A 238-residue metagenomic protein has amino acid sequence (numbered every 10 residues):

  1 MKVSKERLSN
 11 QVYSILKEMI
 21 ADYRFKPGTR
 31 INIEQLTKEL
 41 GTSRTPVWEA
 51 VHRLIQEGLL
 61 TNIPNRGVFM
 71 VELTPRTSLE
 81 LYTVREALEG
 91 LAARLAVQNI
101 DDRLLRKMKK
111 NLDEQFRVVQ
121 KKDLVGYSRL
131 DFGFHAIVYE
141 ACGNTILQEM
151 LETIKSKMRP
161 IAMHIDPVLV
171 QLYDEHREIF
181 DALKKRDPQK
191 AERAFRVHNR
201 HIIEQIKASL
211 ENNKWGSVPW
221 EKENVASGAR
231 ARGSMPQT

Functional and structural regions predicted by a protein language model:
M1-Q98, R103-L104, I203, K207-T238: Short linear motifs at protein or domain termini
T29, N62-I63, D131, Q171-Y173: Short, flexible turn/loop "capping" segments at secondary-structure junctions
T77, V125-G126: Membrane topogenic helices and adjacent juxtamembrane segments
V84-I100, L130-V168, Q205-I206: Hydrophobic, amphipathic alpha-helical faces that serve as interaction scaffolds
K109-F116, K121, E152, M163-T238: C-terminal all-alpha effector/ligand-binding and dimerization domain of prokaryotic HTH-type transcriptional repressors
